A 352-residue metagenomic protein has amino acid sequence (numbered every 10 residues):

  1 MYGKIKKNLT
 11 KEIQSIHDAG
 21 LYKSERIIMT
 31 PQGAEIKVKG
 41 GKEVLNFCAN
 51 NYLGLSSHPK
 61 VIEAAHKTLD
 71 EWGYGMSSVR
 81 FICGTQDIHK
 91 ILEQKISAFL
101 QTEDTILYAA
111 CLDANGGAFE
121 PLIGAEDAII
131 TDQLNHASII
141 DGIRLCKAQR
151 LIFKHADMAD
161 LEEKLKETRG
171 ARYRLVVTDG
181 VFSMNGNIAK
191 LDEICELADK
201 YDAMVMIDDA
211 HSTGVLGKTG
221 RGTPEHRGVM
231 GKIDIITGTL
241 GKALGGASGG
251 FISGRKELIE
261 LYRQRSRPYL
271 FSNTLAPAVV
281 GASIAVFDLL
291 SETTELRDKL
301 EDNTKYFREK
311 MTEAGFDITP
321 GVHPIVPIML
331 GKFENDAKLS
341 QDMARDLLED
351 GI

Functional and structural regions predicted by a protein language model:
K7-K11, S15-Y74, A203: N-terminal "arm"/small-domain region of PLP-dependent enzymes with the aminotransferase-like
N51, L151-I207: Active-site phosphate-binding strand-loop segment of PLP-dependent enzymes
V79-T85, E93-G117: Short loop-beta-helix segment that forms the pyridoxal 5′-phosphate
Q101, A125, C146-K147, Y201 (+1 more regions): Short, structured coil segments at secondary-structure junctions
A118-A137: Conserved PLP-anchoring active-site segment centered on the Schiff-base-forming lysine
D202, G222-G241, E260, Q264: Conserved active-site segment immediately N-terminal to the catalytic lysine that forms the internal aldimine
I235-T237, G245-T294: Conserved core segment of the aminotransferase class I/II
D298-F307, T312-D350: Conserved PLP-binding catalytic core of the aspartate aminotransferase-like
